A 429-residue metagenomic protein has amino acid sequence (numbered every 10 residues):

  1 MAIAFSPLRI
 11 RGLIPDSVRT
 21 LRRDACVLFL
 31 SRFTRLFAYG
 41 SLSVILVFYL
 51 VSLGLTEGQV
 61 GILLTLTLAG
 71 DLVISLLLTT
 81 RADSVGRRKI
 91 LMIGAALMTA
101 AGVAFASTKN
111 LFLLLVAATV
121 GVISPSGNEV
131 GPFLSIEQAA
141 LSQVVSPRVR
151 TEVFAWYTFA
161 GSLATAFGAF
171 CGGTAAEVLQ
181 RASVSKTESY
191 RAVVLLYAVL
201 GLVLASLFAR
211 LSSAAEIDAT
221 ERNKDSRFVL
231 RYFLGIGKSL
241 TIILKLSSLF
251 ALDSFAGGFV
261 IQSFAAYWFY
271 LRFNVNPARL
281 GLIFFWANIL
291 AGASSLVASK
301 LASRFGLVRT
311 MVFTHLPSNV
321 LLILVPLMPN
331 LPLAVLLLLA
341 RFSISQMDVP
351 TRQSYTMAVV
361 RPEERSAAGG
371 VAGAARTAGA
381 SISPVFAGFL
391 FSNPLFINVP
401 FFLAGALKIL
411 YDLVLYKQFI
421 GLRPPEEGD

Functional and structural regions predicted by a protein language model:
A2-R22, S213-S254, L271, V275: Juxtamembrane intracellular "pre-TM" segments in multi-pass secondary transporters
P15-L72, I242-F284: Helix-loop boundary and gating motifs at the non-cytosolic
F33, A101, L111-P132, L333-M347: Hydrophobic core of transmembrane alpha-helices in multi-pass small-molecule transporters, especially MFS/SLC-type
V47-F48, S52, F167-E188, L271-R272 (+1 more regions): Transmembrane alpha-helix termini and helix-breaking/packing motifs in multi-pass membrane transporters
I62-T80, F285-V297: Central cavity-lining transmembrane alpha-helices of secondary-active solute carriers, predominantly the Major
I74-G86, A176, S294-L307, F391-S392: Helix-to-loop junctions at the C-terminal end of transmembrane segments in multipass secondary transporters
K89-A104, R309-L324: Structural signature of the two symmetry-related core transmembrane helices
G172, A198-T220, Y411-F419: C-terminal membrane-cytosol helix-exit motif in multi-pass small-molecule transporters
